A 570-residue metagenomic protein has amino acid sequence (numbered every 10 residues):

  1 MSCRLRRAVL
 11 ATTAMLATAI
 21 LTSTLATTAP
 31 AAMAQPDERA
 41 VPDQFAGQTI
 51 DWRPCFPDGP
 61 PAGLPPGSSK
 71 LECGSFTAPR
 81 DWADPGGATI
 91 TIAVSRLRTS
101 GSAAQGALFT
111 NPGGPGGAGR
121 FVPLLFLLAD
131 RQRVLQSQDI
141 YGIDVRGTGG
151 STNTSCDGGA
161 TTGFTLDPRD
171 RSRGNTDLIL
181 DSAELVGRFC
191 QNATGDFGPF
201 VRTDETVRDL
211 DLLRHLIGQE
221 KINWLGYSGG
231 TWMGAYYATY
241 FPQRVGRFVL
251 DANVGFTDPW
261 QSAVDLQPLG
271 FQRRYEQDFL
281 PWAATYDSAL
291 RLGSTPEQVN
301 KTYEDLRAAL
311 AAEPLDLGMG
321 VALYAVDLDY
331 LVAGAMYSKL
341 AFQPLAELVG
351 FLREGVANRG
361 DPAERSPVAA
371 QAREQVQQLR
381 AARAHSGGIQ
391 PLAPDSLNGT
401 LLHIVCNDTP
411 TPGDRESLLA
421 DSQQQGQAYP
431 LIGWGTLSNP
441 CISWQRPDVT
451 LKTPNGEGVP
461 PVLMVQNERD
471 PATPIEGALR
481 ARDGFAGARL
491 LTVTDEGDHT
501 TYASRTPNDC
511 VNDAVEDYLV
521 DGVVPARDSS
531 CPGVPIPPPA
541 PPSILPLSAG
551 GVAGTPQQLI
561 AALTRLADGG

Functional and structural regions predicted by a protein language model:
S2-A34, L210: Secretory targeting and sorting signals
C3-A8, P30-D177, E297-K301, S443-V449 (+2 more regions): Catalytic-loop region of hydrolases
A40-Q44, N300-V459, S504-R505, S530 (+2 more regions): Alpha/beta-hydrolase fold active-site neighborhood
S155-D167, Y236-K301, A335, E347-Q377: A catalytic-pocket lid/entrance helix-loop region that shapes and gates access to the active site across common
F189-D196, V207-K221: Conserved acidic catalytic loop of the alpha/beta-hydrolase fold
G458, L463-Q466, D470: Short beta-strand/loop motif that positions the catalytic acidic residue of the alpha/beta-hydrolase fold
P471-E476: Conserved alpha/beta-hydrolase "acid-adjacent" motif
G497-D509: Catalytic histidine-centered segment of alpha/beta-hydrolase-like enzymes
